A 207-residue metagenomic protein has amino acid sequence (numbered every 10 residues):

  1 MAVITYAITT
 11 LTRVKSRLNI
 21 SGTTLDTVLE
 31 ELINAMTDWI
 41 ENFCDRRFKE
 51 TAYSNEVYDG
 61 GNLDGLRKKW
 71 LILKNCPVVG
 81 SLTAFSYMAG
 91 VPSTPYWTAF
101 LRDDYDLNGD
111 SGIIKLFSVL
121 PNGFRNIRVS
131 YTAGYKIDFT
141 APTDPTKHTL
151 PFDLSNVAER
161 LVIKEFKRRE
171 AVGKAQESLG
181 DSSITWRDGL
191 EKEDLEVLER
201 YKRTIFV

Functional and structural regions predicted by a protein language model:
M1-V207: Divalent metal-cofactor coordination and adjacent catalytic microenvironments
